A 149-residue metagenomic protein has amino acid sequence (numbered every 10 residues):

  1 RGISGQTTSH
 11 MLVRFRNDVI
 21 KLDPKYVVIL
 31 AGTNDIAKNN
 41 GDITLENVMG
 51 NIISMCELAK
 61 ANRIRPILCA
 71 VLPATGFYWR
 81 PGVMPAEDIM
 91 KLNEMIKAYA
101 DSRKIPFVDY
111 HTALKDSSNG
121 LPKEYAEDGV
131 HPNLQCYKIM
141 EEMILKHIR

Functional and structural regions predicted by a protein language model:
R1-T7: A short beta-strand-loop structural module common to alpha/beta enzyme folds
H10-R149: Alpha-helical cap/lid subdomain in secreted, periplasmic, or secretory-pathway luminal O-acyl-processing enzymes
